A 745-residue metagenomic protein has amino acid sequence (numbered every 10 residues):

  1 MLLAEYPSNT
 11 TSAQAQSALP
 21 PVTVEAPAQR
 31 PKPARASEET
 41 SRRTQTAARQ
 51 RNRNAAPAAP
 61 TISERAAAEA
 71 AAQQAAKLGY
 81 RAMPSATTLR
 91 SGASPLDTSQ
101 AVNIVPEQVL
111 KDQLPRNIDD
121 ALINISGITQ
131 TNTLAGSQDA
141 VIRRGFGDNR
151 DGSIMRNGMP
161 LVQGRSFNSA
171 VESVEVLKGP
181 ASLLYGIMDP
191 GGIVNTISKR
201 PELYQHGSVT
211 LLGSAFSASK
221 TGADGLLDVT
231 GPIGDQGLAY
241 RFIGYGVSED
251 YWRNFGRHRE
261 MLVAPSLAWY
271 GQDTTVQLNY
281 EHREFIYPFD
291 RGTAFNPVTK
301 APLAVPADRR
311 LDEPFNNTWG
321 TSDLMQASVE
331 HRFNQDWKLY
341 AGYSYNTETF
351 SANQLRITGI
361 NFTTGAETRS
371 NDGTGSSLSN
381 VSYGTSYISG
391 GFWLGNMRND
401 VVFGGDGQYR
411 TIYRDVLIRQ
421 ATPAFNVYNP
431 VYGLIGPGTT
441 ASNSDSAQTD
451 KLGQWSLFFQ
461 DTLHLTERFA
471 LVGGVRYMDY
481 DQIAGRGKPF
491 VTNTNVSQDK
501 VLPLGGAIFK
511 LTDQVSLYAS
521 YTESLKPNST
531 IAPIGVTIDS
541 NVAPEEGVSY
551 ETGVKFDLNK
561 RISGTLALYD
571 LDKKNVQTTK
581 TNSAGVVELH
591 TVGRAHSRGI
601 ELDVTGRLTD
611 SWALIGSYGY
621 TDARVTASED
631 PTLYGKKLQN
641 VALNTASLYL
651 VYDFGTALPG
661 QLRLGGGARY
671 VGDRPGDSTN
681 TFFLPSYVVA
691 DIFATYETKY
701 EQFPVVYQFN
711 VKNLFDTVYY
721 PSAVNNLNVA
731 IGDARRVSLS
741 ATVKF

Functional and structural regions predicted by a protein language model:
P27-Y204, T552: Acidic, small-polar-rich N-terminal luminal/periplasmic segments of exported/outer-membrane proteins
S169-E172, L183-P265, W269-T275, D323 (+1 more regions): Outer-membrane beta-barrel translocator/receptor signature
V247-Y251, A264-R332, Y345-N380, T422-D450 (+2 more regions): Acidic/polar loop-and-plug regions of large Gram-negative outer-membrane beta-barrel proteins
A264, A268-Y270, S379, R398-Y409 (+2 more regions): Structural signature of Gram-negative outer-membrane beta-barrels, strongest in the C-terminal barrel of TonB-dependent
I286-T299, Y409-R414, D481, I508-E551 (+4 more regions): Surface-exposed extracellular loop regions of Gram-negative outer-membrane beta-barrel proteins, predominantly
E330-S344, E348-Q354, L517-Y518, P544-R607 (+2 more regions): Membrane-embedded beta-barrel scaffold of Gram-negative outer-membrane proteins
V401, L638-F745: Conserved C-terminal beta-signal and adjacent last beta-strands/turns of outer-membrane beta-barrel proteins
D570-D572, H590-D677: Gram-negative outer-membrane beta-barrel transporters
